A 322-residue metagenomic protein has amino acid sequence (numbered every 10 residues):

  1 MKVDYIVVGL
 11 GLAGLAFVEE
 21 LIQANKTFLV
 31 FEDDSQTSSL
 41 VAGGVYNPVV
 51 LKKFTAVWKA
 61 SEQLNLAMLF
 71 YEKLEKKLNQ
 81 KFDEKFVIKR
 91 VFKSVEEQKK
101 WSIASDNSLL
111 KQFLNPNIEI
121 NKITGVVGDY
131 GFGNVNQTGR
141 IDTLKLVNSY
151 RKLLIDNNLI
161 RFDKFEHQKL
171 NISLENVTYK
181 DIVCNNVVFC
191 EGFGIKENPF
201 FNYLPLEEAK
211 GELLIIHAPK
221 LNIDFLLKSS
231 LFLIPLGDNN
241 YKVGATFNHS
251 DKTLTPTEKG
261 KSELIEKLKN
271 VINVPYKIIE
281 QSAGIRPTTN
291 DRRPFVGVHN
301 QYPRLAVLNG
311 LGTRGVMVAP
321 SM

Functional and structural regions predicted by a protein language model:
M1-A13: Beta1/beta-strand and adjacent pyrophosphate-binding region of the FAD-binding site in flavoprotein oxidoreductases
A13, Q36, G194: Conserved Rossmann-like nucleotide-cofactor binding loop
A16, S173-Q281, P287-N290: Flavin-dependent oxidoreductases
I22-V41: Glycine-rich FAD pyrophosphate-binding loop
V45-T124: Dinucleotide-binding Rossmann-like beta1-alpha1 core, especially the glycine-rich loop that anchors the ADP
T55-L66, G133-S149, T255-K259: Short beta-strand to alpha-helix junction loop
G133-N186, C190, G194-I195: Helical element adjacent to the flavin cofactor pocket in flavoenzyme catalytic cores
E280-M322: C-terminal catalytic lobe of FAD-dependent flavoproteins
